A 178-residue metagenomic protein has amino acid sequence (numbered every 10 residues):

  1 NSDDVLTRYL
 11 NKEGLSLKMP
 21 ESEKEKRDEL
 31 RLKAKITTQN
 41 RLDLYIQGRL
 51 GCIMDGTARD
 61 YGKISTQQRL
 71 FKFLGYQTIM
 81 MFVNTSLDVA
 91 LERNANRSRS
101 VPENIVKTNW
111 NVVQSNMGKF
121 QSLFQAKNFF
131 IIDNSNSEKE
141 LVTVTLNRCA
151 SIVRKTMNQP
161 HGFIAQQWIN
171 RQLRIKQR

Functional and structural regions predicted by a protein language model:
N1-L50, G62: Conserved substrate/cofactor phosphate-moiety recognition/catalytic segment in nucleotide-dependent phosphotransferases
D4-L6, R59-D60, N84-V89, N136-K139: Conserved nucleotide-binding/hydrolysis micro-motifs of P-loop NTPases
N40, T66-R69, S115: Alpha-helical scaffolding segments of alpha/beta enzyme cores, especially the outer helices of TIM-barrel or partial
L44-Q47, L70-G75: Conserved catalytic network of the ASCE P-loop NTPase/AAA+ motor domain
G48-C52, Q77-I79: Loop/turn-to-beta-strand initiation segments
D55-I64: Acidic, metal-coordinating catalytic cores used for nucleic-acid/nucleotide bond scission and strand-transfer chemistry
R59, K72-R93: Conserved phosphate-donor/acceptor-positioning beta-strand/loop module used by diverse small-molecule
L87-R178: Conserved GTP-binding G-domain of TRAFAC-class P-loop NTPases and closely related GTPase folds
